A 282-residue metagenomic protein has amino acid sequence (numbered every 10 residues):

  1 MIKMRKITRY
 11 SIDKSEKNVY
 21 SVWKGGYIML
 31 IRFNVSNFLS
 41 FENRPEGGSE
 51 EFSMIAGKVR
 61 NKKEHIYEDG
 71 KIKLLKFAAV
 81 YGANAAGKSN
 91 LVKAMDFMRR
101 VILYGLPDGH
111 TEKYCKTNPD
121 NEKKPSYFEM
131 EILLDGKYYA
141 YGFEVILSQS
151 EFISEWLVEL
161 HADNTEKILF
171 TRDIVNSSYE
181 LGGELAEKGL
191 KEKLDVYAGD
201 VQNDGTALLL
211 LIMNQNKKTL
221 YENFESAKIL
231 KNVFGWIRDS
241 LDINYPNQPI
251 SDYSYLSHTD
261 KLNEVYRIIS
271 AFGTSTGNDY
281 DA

Functional and structural regions predicted by a protein language model:
M1-Y27: Short, positively charged and aromatic/hydrophobic N-terminal segments
Y20-F97: Pre-Walker A-like glycine/lysine-rich segment at the N-terminus of P-loop NTPase domains
N34, S53-I55, E131, E144 (+1 more regions): Residues in well-ordered beta-strands of folded domains
V35, S40, M130-G136, E159-H161: Short acidic, glycine-rich loop/turn motifs
G48, D135-Y139, E166: Short acidic/polar mixed-charge low-complexity motifs
I66-A79, A83, V92-S150: Conserved P-loop NTP-binding catalytic core
S89, K93-D96, R100, N263-S270: A broad, structural surface signal
A140-D281: Electropositive, glycine-dotted interaction segments that contact anionic polymers or phosphate-rich ligands
